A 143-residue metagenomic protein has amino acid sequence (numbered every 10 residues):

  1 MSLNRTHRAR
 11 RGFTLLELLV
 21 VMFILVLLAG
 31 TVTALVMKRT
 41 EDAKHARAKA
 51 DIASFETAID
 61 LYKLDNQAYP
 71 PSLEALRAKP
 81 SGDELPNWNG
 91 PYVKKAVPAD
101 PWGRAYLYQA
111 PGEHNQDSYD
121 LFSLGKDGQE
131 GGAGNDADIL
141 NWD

Functional and structural regions predicted by a protein language model:
M1-F13: N-terminal leader/signal peptides at the extreme start of proteins
F13, T31, P71: Short beta-to-alpha loop/turn elements within the nucleotide-binding domains of ABC transporters
T14-F23, K44: Conserved coupling/switch loop of ABC ATPases
L19-L35: Alpha-helical hydrophobic helix detector
G30, K38, L64: Short, conserved catalytic or interaction motifs in soluble domains
L35-S54: Aliphatic-rich helix starts adjacent to a transmembrane/signal segment
T57-D143: Low-complexity, acidic interaction segments enriched in glycine
